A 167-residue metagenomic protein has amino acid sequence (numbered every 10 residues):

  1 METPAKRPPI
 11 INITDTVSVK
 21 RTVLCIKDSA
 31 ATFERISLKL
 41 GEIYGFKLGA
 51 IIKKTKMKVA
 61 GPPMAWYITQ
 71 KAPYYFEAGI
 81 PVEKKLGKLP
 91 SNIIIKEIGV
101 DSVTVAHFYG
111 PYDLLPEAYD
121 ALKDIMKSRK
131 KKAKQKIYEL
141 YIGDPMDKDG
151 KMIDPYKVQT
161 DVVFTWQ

Functional and structural regions predicted by a protein language model:
M1-Q167: A solvent-exposed interaction/effector surface
